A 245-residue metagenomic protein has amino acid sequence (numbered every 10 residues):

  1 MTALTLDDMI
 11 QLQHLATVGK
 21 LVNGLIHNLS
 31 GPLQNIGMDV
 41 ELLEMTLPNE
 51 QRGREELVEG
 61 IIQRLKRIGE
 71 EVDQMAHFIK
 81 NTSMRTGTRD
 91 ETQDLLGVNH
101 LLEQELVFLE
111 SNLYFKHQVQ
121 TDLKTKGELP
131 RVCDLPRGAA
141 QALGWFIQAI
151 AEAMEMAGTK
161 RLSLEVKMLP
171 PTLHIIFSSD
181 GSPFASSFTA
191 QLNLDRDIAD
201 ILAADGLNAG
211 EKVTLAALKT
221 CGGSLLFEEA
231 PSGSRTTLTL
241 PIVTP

Functional and structural regions predicted by a protein language model:
M1-T17, S187-A190: Conserved signal-transmission helix
A3-I10, L29-D73: Histidine phosphotransfer helical core of two-component systems
E44, E55-F115: Conserved DHp (HisKA) dimerization/phosphotransfer helix of two-component histidine kinases, i.e., the long coiled-coil
Q118-P130, L169: Conserved catalytic submotifs in the C-terminal HATPase_c
T159-S179: Short beta-strand/loop element within the Bergerat-fold HATPase_c
T172-G210: Glycine-rich/acidic phosphate-handling loop/turn and adjacent ATP-lid/helix of nucleotide-binding kinase/ATPase domains
T214-K219: Detector for a conserved hydrophobic position within an alpha-helical segment of the HATPase_c
G222-G223: Conserved glycine-rich
